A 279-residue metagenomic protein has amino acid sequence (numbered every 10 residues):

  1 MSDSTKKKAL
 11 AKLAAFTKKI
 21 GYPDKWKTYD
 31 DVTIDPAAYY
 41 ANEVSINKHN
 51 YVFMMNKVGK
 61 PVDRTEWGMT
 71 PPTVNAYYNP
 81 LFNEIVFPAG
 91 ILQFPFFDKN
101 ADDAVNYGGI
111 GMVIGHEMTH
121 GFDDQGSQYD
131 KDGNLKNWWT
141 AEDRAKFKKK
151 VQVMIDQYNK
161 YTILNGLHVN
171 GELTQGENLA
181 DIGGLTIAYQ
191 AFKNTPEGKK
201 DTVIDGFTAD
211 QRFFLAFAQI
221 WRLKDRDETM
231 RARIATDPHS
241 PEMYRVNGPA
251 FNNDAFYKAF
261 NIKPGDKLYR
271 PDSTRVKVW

Functional and structural regions predicted by a protein language model:
M1-W279: Intrinsically disordered, low-complexity linker/terminal regions across diverse proteins
